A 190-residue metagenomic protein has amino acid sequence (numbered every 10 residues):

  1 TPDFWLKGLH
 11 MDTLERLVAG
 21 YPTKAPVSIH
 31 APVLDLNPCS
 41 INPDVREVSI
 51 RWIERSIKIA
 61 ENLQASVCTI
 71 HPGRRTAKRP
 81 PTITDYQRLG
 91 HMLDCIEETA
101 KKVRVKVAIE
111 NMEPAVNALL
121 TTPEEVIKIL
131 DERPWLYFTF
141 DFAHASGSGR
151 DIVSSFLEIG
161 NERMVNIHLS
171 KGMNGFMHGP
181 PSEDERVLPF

Functional and structural regions predicted by a protein language model:
T1, P26-H30, I70, N161-M173: Non-cysteine beta-strand/loop elements that form the S-adenosyl-L-methionine
T1-E61, Y137: N-terminal pre-domain/capping segments
F4, V33-N37, R74-A77, S170-M177: Conserved radical SAM core fold
K7-E15, P43, E54, G90 (+4 more regions): Structural motif corresponding to alpha-helix initiation and N-cap regions
H10-K24, H91-K102, S155, V187-F190: Catalytic-core regions built around general acid/base machinery
L36-P38, P180-P181, P189: Short clusters of hydrophobic/aromatic residues that line enzyme substrate/ligand-binding pockets
P38-Y137: Active-site acidic/histidine proton-transfer and metal-coordination neighborhood in alpha/beta enzyme cores
E98-E185: Acidic/histidine-rich catalytic cores of soluble enzymes
